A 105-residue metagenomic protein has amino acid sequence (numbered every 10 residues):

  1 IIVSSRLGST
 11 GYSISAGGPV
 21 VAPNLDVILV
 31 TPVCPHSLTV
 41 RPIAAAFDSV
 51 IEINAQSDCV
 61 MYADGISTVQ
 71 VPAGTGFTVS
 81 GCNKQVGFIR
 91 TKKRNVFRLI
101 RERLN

Functional and structural regions predicted by a protein language model:
I1-S4: AMP-binding/adenylate-forming core of the ANL superfamily
T10-N105: Catalytic phosphate-donor-binding core of small-molecule kinases
